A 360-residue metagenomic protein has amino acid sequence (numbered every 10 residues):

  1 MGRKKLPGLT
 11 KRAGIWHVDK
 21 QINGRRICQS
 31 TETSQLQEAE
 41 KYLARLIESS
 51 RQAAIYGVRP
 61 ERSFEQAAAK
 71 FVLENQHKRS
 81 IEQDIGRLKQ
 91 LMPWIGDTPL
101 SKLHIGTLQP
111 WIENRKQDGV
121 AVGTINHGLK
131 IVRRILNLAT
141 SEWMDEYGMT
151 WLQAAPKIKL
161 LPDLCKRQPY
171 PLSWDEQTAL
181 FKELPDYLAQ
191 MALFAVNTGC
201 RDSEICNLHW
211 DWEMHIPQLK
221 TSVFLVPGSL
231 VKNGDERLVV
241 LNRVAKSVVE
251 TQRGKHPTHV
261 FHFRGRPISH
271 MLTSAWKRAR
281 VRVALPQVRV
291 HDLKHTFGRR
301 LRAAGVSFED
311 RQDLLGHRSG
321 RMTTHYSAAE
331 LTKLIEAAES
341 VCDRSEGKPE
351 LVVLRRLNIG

Functional and structural regions predicted by a protein language model:
M1, K232, R243, T251 (+3 more regions): C-terminal secondary-structure termini that scaffold catalytic or DNA-interacting sites
G2-R3, N137-L152, A195-K220, D235 (+1 more regions): Short, charged phosphate-coordinating catalytic segments
T10-P110, A328: N-terminal DNA-binding module of tyrosine recombinases/phage integrases
R12-I15, P156-L160, W174-K182, T198 (+1 more regions): Conserved tyrosine-mediated DNA breakage-rejoining catalytic core shared by Y-recombinases
S34, L188, V226-K232, K246 (+2 more regions): Catalytic-site neighborhood detector that most strongly recognizes the C-terminal catalytic loop/helix of tyrosine
R87-Q90, T98-E113, Q117-I158, C200-S203 (+1 more regions): N-terminal DNA-binding recognition helix of tyrosine site-specific recombinases/integrases
D175, Q218, L230, V240-P286: Active-site/catalytic core of tyrosine-dependent DNA strand-transfer enzymes
D211-T221, P286-Q287, V306-H325, R355-G360: Short, polar N-cap/turn motifs at the start of nucleic acid-interacting alpha helices
